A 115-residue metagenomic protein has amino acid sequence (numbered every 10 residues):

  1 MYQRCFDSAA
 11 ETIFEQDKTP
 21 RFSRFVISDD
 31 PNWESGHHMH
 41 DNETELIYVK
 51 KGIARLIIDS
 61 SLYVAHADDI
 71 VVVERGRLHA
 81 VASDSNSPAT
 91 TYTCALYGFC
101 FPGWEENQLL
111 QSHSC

Functional and structural regions predicted by a protein language model:
M1-I57, S61-Y63, E106: Generic protein-terminus/edge-of-domain signal
M1-V26, I70-C115: A hydrophobic/aromatic-rich effector-binding and dimerization subdomain of bacterial HTH-type transcriptional regulators
N42, H66-A67, S87: Residue-level preference for short coil/turn positions at secondary-structure junctions
K50, H66-A67, R75: A cytosolic small-molecule/anion-sensing beta-strand core signal
